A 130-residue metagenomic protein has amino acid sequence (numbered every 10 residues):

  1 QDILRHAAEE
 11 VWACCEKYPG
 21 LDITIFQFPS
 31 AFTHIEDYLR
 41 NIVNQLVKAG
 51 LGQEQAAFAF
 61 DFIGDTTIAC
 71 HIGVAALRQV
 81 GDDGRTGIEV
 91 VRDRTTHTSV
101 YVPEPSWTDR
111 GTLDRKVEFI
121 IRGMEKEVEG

Functional and structural regions predicted by a protein language model:
Q1-E36, I63: Hydrophobic alpha-helical connector segments
I3, H34, Y38, T108-K116: Soluble or luminal CAZymes and related metallo-dependent hydrolases
R5, F32, Q53, P103 (+1 more regions): A generic helix-loop boundary/linker signal
E9, E16-K17, I68, R122-E129: Residues at helix-coil transition
E36-R85, E127-E129: Hydrophobic alpha-helical bundle segments that form small-molecule/ligand-binding pockets
A76-G130: C-terminal peripheral helix-coil segments that are non-catalytic and often amphipathic
